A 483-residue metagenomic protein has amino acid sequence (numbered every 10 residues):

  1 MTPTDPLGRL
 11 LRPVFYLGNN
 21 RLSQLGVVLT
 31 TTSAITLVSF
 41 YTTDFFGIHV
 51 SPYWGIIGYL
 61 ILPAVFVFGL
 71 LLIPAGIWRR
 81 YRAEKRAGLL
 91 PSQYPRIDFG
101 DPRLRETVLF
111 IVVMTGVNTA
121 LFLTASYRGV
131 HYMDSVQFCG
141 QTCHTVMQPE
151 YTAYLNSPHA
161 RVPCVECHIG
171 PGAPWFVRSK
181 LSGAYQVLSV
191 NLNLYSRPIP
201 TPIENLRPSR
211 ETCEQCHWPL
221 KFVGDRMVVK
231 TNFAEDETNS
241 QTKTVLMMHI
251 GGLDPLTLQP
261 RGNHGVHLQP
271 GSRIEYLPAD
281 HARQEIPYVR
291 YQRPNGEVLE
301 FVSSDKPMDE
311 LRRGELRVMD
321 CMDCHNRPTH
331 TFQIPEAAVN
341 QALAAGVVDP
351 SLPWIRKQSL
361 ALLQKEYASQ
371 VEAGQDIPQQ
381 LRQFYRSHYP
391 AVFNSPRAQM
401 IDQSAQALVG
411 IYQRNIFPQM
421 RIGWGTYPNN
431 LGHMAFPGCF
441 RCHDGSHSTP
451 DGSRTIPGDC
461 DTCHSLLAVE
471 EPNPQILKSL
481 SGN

Functional and structural regions predicted by a protein language model:
M1-L17: Short, Lys/Arg-rich, polar N-terminal cytosolic tail immediately upstream of the first transmembrane signal-anchor
R12-N19, F45-V67, I73-P208, R226-G314 (+4 more regions): Sequence context of c-type cytochrome heme-c attachment sites
S23-T32, E106-I111: Select subsegments of transmembrane alpha-helices in polytopic membrane proteins, especially boundary-proximal
T31-D44: Alpha-helical transmembrane segments of multi-pass membrane proteins
C139, C164, C213-C216, C321 (+2 more regions): Short cysteine-rich clusters marking metal-coordination/redox-active sites
H168, H217-L220, H325, H443: Helix-to-catalytic-loop junction in kinase catalytic cores
K221, S465-V469: Short Cys/His-rich micro-motifs in 6-15 aa windows
E315-Y389: Mixed-charge (acidic/basic) macromolecular-recognition segments
